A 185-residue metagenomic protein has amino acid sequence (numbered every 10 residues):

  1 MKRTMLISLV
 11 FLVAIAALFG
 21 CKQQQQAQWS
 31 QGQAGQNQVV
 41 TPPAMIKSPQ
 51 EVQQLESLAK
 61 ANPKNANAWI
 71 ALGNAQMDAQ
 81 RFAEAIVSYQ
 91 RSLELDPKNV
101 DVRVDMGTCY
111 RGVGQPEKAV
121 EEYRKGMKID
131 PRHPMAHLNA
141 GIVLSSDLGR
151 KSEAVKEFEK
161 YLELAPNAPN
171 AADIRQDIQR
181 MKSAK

Functional and structural regions predicted by a protein language model:
I46, Q80, G114, L148-G149: Residue-level detector of the short coil/turn that links helix A to helix B within each tetratricopeptide repeat
L58, R91-S92, K125-G126, K160-Y161: Canonical positions in the second alpha-helix
A61, L95, I129, L164-N167: Structural marker of alpha-solenoid helical repeat scaffolds
A66-N67, V100-D101, P134-M135, P169: Helix-start (N-cap) detector for alpha-helical repeat units in TPR-like alpha-solenoids, especially tetratricopeptide
A71, D105, N139, I174-D177: Canonical tetratricopeptide repeat
N74, T108, I142-V143, R180: Residue-level recognition of tetratricopeptide repeat
M77, V104, T108-R111, S145-S146: Position-specific recognition of the canonical hydrophobic site in helix A of tetratricopeptide repeat
